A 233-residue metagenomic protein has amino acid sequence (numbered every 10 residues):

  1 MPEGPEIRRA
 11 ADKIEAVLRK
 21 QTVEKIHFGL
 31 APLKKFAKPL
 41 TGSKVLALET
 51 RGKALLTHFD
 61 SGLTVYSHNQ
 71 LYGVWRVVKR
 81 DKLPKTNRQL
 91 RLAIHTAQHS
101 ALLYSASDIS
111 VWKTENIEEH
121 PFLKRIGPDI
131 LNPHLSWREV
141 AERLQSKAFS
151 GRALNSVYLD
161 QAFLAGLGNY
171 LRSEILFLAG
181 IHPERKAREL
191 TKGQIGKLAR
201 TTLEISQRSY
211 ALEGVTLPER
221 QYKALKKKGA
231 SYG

Functional and structural regions predicted by a protein language model:
M1-G4, R8, I130, H134 (+2 more regions): Generic detection of long, well-ordered alpha-helical segments
M1-W112: Gly/Gly-Pro- and Ser/Thr-rich, intrinsically disordered tail segments characteristic of DNA damage-repair and tolerance
T22-P39, E49, A54, R143-G233: Basic, nucleic-acid-binding surfaces and adjacent catalytic neighborhoods in DNA/RNA-processing proteins
V65-G166, L171-L178, K186: Phosphate/anion-contacting hairpin/loop surfaces
